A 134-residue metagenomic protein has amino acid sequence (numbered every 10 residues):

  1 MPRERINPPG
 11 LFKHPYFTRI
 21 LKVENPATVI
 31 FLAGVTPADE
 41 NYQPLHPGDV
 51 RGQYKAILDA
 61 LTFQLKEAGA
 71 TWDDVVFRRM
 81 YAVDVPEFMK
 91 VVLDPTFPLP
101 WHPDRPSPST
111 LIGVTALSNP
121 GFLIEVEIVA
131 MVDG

Functional and structural regions predicted by a protein language model:
M1-D59, F63-A68, D73-V76, A82-G134: N-terminal presequence-like segments and the immediate start of the first folded domain
